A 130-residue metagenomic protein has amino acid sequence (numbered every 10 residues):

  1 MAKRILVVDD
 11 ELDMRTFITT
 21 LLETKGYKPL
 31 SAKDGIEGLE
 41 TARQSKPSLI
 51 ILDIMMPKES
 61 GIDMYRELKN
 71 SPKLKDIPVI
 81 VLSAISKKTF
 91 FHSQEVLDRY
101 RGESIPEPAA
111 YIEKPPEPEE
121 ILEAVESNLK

Functional and structural regions predicted by a protein language model:
V8-D9, A32, I50: Conserved sequence signature across two-component system core domains
D9, D53, S83: Active-site residues of response regulator receiver
T16-T24: Charged docking surfaces used in two-component/phosphorelay signaling
G26-K33, T41: Short hydrophobic/Thr-rich beta-strand motif most characteristic of the beta2 strand and flanking loop of CheY-like
D34-E37, S60-R66: Acidic catalytic/metal-coordinating carboxylates
S45-I51: Active-site beta3 strand of CheY-like receiver
M56, L68: Receiver (REC) domain active-site loop signature in two-component systems and cognate sites in sensor histidine kinases
D63, S86-I112, E119, E123: Alpha4 helix (beta4-alpha4-beta5 surface) of REC/receiver domains from two-component response regulators
